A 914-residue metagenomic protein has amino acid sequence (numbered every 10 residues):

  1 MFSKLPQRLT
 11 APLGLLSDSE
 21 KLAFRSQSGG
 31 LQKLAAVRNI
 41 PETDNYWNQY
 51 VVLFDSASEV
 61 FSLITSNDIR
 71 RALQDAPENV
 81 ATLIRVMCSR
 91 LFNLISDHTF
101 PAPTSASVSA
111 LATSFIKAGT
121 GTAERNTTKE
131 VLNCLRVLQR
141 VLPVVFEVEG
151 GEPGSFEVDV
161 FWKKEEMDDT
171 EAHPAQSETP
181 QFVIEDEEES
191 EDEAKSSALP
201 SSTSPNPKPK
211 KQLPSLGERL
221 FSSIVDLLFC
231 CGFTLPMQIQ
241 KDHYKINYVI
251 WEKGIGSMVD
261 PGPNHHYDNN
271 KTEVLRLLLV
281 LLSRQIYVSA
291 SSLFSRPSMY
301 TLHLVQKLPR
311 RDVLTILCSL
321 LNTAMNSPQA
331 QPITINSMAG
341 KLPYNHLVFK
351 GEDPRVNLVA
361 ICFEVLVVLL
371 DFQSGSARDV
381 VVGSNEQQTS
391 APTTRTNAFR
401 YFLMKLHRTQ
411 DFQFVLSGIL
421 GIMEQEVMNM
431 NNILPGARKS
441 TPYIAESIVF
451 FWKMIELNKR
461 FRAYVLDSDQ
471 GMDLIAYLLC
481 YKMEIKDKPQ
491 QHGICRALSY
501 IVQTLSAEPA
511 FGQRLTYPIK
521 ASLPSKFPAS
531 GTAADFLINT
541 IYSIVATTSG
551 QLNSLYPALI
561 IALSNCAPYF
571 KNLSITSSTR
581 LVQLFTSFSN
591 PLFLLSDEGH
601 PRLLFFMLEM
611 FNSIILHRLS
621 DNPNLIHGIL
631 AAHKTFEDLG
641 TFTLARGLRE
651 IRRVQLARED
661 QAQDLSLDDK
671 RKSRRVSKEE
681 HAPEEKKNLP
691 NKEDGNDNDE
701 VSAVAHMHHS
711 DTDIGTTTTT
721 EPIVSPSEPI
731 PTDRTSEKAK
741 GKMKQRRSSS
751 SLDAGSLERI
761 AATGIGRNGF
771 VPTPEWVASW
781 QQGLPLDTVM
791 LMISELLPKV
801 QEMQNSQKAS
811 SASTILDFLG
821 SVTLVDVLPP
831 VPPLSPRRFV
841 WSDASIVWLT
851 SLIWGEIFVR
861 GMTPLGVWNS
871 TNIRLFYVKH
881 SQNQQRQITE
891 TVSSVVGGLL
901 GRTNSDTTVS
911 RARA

Functional and structural regions predicted by a protein language model:
M1-L5, K253, R296, I335-H346 (+6 more regions): Glycine- and small hydrophobic-rich membrane-insertion segments that are intrinsically disordered in solution
F2, L9, L13-S17, E171-S215 (+4 more regions): Beta-strand-dominated scaffold domains
F2-G150, W776, W780-G783, D787 (+8 more regions): N-terminal alpha-helical scaffolding segments that mark the starts of alpha-solenoid/helical-repeat architectures
A11, L15, A36-I40, Q49-E59 (+39 more regions): Positions within ordered alpha-helical repeat solenoids
T65, A76, L83, M87 (+18 more regions): Alpha-helical interaction elements in eukaryotic regulators
G121-K129, R136-V502, S506-I519: Alpha-helical repeat/alpha-solenoid scaffolds of the HEAT/ARM/MIF4G superfamily and closely related elongated all-alpha
C134, P207-C230, N357, C362-V365 (+3 more regions): Extended, compositionally biased low-complexity polar/Lys-Gly-rich tracts and adjacent boundary/linker regions are
C480, K486-A914: Eukaryotic scaffolding regions of large macromolecular assemblies
